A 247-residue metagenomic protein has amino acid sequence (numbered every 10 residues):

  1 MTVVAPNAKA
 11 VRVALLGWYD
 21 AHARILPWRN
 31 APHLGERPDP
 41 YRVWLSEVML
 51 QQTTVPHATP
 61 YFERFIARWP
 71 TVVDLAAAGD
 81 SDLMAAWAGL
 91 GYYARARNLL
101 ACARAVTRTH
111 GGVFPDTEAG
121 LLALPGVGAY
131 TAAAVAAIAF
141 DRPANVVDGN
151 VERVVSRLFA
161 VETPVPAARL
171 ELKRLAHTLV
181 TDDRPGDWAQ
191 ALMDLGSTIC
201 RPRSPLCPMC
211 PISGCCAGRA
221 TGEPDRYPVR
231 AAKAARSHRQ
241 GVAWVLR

Functional and structural regions predicted by a protein language model:
M1-V4: RNA-binding accessory domains that recognize and position tRNA/RNA substrates
P6, V13-R226, R230, R236-H238: Catalytic cores of DNA base-excision repair glycosylases
V242-L246: Short beta-strand scaffold segments in enzyme catalytic cores
